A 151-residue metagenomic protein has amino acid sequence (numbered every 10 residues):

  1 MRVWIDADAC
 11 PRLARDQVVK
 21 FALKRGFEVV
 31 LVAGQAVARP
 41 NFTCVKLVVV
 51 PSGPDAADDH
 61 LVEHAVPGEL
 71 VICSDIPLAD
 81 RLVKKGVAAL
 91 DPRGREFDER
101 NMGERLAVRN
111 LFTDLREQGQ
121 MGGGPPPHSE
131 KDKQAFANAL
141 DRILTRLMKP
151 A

Functional and structural regions predicted by a protein language model:
M1-A151: Nuclease catalytic cores that cleave nucleic-acid phosphodiester bonds, predominantly acidic two-metal-ion
